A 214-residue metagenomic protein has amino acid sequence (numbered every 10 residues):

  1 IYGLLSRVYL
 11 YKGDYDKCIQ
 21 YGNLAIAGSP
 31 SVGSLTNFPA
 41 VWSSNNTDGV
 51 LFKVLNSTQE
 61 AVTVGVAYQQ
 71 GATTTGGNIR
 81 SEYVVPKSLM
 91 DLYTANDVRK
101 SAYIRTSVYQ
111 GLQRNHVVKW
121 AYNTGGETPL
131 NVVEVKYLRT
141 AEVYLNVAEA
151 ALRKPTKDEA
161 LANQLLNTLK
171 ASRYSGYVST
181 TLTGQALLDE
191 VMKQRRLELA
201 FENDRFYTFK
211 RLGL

Functional and structural regions predicted by a protein language model:
I1-R80, D91-L214: Acidic/polar-rich alpha-helix caps and helix-coil junctions
V85: Periplasmic/extracellular electron-transfer cofactor-ligation site, primarily the c-type cytochrome heme-c attachment
